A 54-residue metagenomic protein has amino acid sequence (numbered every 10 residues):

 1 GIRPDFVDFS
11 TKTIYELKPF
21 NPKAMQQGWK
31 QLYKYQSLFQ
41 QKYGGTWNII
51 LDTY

Functional and structural regions predicted by a protein language model:
G1-Y54: Catalytic toxin/effector domains delivered as secreted proteins or via bacterial secretion systems
